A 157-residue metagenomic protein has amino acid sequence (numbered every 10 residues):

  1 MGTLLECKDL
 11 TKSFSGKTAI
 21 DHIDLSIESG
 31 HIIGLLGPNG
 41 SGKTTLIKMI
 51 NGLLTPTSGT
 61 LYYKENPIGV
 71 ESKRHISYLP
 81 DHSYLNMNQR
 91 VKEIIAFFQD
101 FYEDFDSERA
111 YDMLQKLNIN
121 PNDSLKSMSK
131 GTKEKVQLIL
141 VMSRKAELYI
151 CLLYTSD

Functional and structural regions predicted by a protein language model:
I33-L35, I47: Short hydrophobic beta-strand immediately N-terminal to the Walker A/P-loop
P38-G42: Walker A (P-loop) phosphate-binding loop of ABC-type ATPase nucleotide-binding domains
N51: Helix-to-loop junction immediately C-terminal to a conserved catalytic motif
G59-R74: Conserved ABC transporter NBD signature motif
H82-Q137: ABC-family P-loop ATPase nucleotide-binding domains
L138, L152: Hydrophobic anchor residue at the start of the ABC signature
Y154-D157: Conserved small/polar residues in nucleotide/adenosyl-binding loops
